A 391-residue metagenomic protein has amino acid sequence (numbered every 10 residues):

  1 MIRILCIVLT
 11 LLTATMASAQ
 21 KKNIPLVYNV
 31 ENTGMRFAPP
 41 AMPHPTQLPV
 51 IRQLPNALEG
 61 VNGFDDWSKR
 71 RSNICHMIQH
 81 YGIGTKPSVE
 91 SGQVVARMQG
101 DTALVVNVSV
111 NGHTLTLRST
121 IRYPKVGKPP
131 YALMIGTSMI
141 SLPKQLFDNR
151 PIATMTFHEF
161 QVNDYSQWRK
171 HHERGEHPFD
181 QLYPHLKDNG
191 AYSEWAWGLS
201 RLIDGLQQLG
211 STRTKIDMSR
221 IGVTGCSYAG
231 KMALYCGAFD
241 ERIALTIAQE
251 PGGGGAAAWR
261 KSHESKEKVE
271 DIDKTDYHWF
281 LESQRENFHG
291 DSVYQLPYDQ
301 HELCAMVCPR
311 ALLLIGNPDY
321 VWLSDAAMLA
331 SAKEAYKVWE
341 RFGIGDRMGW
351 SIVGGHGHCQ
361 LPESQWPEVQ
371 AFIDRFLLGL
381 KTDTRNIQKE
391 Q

Functional and structural regions predicted by a protein language model:
Q20-G84, T382-Q391: N-terminal pre-domain segments of enzymes
R52-Y123: Non-catalytic accessory segments flanking enzyme active sites
R118-I121, K128-S138: Short beta-strand element of the alpha/beta-hydrolase
G136-S219, G252-G255, W259-K261: Cap/lid segment of the alpha/beta-hydrolase catalytic domain
R201-K266, S292: Primarily recognizes the serine-hydrolase "nucleophile elbow" in alpha/beta-hydrolase and SGNH/GDSL folds
A248-L303, S324, M328-A332, E340-G345: Mobile cap/lid helix-loop segments that gate and shape the active-site cleft of serine hydrolases
C308-A326: Conserved strand-to-loop "acid loop" that flanks and positions the catalytic carboxylate
K333-E334, V338-Q391: C-terminal catalytic histidine-bearing segment of alpha/beta-hydrolase fold enzymes
